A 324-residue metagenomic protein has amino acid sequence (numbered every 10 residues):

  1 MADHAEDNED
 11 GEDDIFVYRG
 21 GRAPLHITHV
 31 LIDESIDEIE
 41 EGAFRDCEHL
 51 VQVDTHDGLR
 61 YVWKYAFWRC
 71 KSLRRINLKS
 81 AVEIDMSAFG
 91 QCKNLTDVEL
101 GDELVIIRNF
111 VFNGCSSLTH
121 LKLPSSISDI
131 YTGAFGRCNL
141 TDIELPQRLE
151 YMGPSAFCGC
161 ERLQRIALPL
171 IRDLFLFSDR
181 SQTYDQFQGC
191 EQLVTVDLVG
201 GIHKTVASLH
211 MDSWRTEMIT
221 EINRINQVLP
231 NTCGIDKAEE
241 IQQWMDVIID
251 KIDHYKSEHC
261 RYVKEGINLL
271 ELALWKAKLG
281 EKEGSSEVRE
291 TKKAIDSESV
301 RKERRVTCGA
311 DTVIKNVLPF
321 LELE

Functional and structural regions predicted by a protein language model:
A2-I15, P24-E38, E48-Y61, K71-E83 (+7 more regions): Structural signature of tandem-repeat unit edges
H4-D7, W68, E83, G136 (+4 more regions): Short stretches within intrinsically disordered, low-complexity N-terminal or propeptide regions
R172-E324: Cullin-RING E3 adaptor/co-adaptor recruitment helices
